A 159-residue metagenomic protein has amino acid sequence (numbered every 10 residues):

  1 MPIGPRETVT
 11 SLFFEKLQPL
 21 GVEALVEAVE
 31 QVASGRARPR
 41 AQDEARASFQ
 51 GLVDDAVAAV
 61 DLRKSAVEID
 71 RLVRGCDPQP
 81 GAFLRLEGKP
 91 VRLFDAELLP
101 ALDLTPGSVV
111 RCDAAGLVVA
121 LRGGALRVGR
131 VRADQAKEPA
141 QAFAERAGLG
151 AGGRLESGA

Functional and structural regions predicted by a protein language model:
M1-L99: Active-site-proximal loop/hinge segments within enzyme catalytic domains
L62-A159: An anion-binding loop in the catalytic cleft
